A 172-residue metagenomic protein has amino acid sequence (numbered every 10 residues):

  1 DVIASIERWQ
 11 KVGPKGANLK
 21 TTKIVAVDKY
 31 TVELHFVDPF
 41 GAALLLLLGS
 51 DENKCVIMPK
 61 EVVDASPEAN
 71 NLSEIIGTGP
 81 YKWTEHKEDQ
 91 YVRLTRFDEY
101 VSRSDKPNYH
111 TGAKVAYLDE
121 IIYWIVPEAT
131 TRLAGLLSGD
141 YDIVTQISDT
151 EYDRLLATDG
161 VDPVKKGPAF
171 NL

Functional and structural regions predicted by a protein language model:
D1-G13, E33-H35, R132-G135: Aromatic- and charge-enriched surface segment that lines or borders ligand/interaction sites
V2-S5, V32-L34, G79-K82, V92-R93 (+3 more regions): Short, well-ordered beta-strand elements
E7-P14, P39-G41, E52, E99 (+2 more regions): Sec-exported extracytoplasmic/periplasmic mature domains
R8, S102-R154: Ligand-site clamp/hinge motif
V12, V32, F40-L45, V101-R103 (+2 more regions): Short beta-strands and strand-coil junctions in structured, solvent-facing domains, enriched
A17-V63, A69-K87: Surface-exposed binding/hinge segments that line and control ligand-binding clefts or catalytic entry sites
L47-G49, T111-V115, T145-L172: Local pocket/hinge segments that shape ligand/substrate recognition
I75-P107, R132: Bilobed "Venus flytrap"/periplasmic-binding protein-like clamshell domains and structurally analogous long
